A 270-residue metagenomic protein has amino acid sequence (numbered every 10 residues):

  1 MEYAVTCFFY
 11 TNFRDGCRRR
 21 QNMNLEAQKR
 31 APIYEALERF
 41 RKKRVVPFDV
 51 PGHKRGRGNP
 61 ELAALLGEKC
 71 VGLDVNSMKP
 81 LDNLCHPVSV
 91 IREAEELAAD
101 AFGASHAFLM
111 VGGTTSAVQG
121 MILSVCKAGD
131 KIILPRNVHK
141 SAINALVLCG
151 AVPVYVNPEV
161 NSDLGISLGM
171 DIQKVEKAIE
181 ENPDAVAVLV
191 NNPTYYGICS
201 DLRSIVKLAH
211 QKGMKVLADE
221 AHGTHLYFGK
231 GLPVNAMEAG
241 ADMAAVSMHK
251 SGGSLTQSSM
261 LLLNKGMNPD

Functional and structural regions predicted by a protein language model:
M23-S89: N-terminal "arm"/small-domain region of PLP-dependent enzymes with the aminotransferase-like
L25-E38, L62-L65, N83, D100-A104 (+1 more regions): Conserved PLP-enzyme active-site core in the AAT-like
E68-S116: Conserved N-terminal alpha-helix of the aminotransferase class I/II PLP-enzyme fold
